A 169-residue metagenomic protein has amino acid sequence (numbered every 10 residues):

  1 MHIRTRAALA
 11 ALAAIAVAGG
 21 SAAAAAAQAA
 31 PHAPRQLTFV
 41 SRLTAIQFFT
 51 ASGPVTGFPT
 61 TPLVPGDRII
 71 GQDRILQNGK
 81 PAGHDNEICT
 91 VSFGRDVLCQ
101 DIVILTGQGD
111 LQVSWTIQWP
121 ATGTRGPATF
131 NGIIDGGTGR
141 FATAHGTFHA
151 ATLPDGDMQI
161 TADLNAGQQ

Functional and structural regions predicted by a protein language model:
M1-H2, V113: Long, low-complexity, intrinsically disordered polar/charged segments
I3-A8, G19-R35: C-terminal region of N-terminal signal peptides and the immediate post-cleavage residues of exported proteins
A8-A14: Sec-dependent N-terminal signal peptides
A16, A24, G156-D157: Hydrophobic alpha-helical segments
A30-Q169: Beta-strand-enriched cores of mature, soluble protein domains
